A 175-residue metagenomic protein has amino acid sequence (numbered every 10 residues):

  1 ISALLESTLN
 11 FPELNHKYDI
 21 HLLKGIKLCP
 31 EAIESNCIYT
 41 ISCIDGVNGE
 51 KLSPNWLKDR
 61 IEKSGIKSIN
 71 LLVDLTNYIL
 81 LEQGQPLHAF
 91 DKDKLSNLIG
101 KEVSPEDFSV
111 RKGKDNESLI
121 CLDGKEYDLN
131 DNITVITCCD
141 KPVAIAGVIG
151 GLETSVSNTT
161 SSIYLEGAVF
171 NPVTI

Functional and structural regions predicted by a protein language model:
I1-I175: RNA/tRNA-interacting regions in translation and RNA-turnover enzymes
